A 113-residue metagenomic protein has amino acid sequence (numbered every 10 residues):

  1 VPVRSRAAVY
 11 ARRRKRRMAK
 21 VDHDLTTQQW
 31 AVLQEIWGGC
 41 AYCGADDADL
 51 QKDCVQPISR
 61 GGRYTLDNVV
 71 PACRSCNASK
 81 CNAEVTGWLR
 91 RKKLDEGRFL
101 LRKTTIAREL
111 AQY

Functional and structural regions predicted by a protein language model:
P2-G39, R98-A111: Short, charged surface segments at domain edges that flank catalytic/cofactor-binding sites
R14, M18, A45, A78: Residue-level marker of positions within ordered structural domains that often coincide with functionally constrained
G39-R74, K80-K92: Histidine-centered nuclease catalytic patch
V70-C81, G97-Y113: Short Fe-S-cluster ligation motifs
